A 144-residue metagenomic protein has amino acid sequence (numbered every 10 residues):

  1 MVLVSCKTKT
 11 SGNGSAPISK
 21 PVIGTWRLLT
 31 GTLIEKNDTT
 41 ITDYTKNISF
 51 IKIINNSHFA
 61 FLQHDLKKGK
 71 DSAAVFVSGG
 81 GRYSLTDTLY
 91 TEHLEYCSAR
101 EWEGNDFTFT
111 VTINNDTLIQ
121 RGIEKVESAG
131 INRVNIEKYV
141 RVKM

Functional and structural regions predicted by a protein language model:
L3-S78, L89-M144: Lipid interaction determinants
G80-S84: Beta-propeller blade signature
